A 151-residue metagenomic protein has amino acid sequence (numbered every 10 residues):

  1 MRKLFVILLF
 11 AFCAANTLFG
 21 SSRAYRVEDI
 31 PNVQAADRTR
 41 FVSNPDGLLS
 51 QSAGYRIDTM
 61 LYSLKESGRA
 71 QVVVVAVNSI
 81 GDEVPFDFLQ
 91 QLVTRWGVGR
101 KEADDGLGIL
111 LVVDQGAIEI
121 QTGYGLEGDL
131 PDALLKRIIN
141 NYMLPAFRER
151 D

Functional and structural regions predicted by a protein language model:
L4-C13: Sec-dependent N-terminal signal peptides
F12-G20: C-terminal segment of classical bacterial N-terminal signal peptides
F19-D151: Folded, non-transmembrane soluble domains that reside on the lumenal/extracytoplasmic side of membranes
